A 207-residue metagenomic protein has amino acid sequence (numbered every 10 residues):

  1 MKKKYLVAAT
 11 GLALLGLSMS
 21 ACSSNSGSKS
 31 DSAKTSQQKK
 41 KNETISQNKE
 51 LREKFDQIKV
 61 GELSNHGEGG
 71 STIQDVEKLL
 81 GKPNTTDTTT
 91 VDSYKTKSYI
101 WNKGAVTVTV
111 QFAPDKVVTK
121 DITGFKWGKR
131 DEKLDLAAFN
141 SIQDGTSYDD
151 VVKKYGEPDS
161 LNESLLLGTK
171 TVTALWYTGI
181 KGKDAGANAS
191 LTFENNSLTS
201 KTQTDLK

Functional and structural regions predicted by a protein language model:
M1-K4: Positively charged n-region of N-terminal signal peptides that target proteins for export
L6-T10, L15-G16, A21-L79: N-terminal, intrinsically disordered, polar/charged segments of Gram-positive cell-envelope systems that serve as
K40-Q47, T109-D121: Short, composition-biased local secondary-structure segments
E43, D56-I58, G104, K120 (+1 more regions): Residue-level marker of intrinsically disordered, low-complexity segments enriched for small/polar residues
I58-H66, L136-N140, T178-G179: Short, recurring structural edge motifs at helix starts
S71-D115, T146-K207: A cross-family detector of function-defining hotspots
K116-D159: Long, charged/polar, surface-exposed segments that mediate recognition or autoinhibition
